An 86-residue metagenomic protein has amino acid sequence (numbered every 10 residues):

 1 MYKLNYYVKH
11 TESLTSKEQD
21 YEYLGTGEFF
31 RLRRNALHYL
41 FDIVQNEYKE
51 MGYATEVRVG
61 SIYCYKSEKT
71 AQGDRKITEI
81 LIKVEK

Functional and structural regions predicted by a protein language model:
Y2-H10: A short beta-strand micro-motif
Y6, G25-G27, G60: Small side chains
H10-Y23, K69-D74: Acidic Ser/Thr/Pro-rich low-complexity disordered segments that often serve as glycosylated linkers/stalks around
K17-N35: A short, exposed loop/beta-hairpin motif centered on an aromatic-Gly-Thr core
D42-K86: Short, mixed-charge low-complexity intrinsically disordered segments
